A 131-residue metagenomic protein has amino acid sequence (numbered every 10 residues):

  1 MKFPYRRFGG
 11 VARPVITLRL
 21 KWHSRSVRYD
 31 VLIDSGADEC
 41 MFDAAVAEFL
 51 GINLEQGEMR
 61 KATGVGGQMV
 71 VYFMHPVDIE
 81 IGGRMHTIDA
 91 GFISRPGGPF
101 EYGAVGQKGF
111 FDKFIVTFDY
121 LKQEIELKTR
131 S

Functional and structural regions predicted by a protein language model:
M1-S131: Pepsin/retropepsin-fold aspartyl endopeptidases
